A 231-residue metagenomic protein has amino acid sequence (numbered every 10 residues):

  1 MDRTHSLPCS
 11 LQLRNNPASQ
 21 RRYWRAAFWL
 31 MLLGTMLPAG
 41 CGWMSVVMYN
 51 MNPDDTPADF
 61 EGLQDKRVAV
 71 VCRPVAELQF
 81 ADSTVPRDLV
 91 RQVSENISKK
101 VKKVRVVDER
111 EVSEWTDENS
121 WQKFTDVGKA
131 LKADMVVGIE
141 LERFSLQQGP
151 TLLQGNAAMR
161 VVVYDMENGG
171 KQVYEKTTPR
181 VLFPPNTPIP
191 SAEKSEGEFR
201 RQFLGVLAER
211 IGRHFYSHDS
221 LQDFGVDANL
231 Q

Functional and structural regions predicted by a protein language model:
T4-L7, L13-F28: Bacterial N-terminal signal peptides that target proteins for export
A27-A39: Bacterial N-terminal signal peptides
T35, G62, A130-A133: Alpha-helix termination/capping residues and helix-transition junctions
C41-K66, M166-Q231: C-terminal/domain-edge helix-coil "capping" segments
R67-G138, V173-Y174, G205-D219: N-terminal segment of the mature soluble domain
C72-P74, R110-E111, E140-R143, V161-D165 (+1 more regions): A mature extracytoplasmic/lumenal domain signature
E118-Q172, N186: Surface-exposed short loop/turn segments
